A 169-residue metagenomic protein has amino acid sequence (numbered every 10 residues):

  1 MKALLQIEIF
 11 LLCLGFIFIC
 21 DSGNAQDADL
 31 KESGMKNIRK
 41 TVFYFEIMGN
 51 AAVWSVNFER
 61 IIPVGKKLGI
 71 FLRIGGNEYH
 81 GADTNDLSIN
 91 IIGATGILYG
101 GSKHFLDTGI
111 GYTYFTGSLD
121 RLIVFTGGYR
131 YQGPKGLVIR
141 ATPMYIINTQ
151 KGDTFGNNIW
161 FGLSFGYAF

Functional and structural regions predicted by a protein language model:
M1-K36: Cleavable N-terminal export/targeting peptides
K2, K151-T154: Short proline/glycine-enriched turn/loop segments at secondary-structure junctions
L30-R73: Long, hydrophobic N-terminal alpha-helical segment
N37, M48-N50, N85-I89, G117-R121 (+1 more regions): Short sequence motifs at beta-strands and strand-loop junctions characteristic of Gram-negative outer-membrane
S55-Y145: Gram-negative (and chloroplast) outer-membrane scaffold detector with strong preference for beta-barrel transmembrane
G156-F169: Outer-membrane beta-barrel "beta-signal"
